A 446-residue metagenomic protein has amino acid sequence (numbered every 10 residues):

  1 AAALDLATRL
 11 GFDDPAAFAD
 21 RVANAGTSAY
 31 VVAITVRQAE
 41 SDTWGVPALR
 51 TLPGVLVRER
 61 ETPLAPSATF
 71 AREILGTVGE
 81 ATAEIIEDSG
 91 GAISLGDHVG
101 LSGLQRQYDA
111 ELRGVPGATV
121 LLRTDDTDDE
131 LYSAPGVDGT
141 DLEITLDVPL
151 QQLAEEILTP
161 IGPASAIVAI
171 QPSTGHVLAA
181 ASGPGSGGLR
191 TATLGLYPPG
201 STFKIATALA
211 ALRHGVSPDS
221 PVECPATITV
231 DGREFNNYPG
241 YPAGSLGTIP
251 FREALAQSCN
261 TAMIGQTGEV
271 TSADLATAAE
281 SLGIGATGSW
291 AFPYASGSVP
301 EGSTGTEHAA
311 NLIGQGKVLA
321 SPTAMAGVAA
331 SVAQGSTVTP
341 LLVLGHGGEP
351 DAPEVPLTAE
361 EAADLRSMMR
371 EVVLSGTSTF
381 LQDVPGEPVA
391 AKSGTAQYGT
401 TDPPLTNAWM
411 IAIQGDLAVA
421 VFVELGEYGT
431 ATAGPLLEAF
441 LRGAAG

Functional and structural regions predicted by a protein language model:
A1-A166, S186, N407: Extracytoplasmic/periplasmic proteins that interact with beta-lactams or build/remodel peptidoglycan
L4-T8, P47, R72-G76, R106 (+15 more regions): Solvent-exposed, polar/charged alpha-helical surfaces in well-ordered, non-transmembrane soluble domains, broadly
T8-F12, G79-A83, I284-T287, S331-T337 (+1 more regions): Non-catalytic alpha-helical coupling and interface elements of nucleotide-dependent molecular machines and regulators
A29, I34, A39, P47 (+9 more regions): A broadly tuned "polar low-complexity/structure-edge" signature
T124-E130, S165-P199, A210-L425, G429: Beta-lactam-recognizing serine transpeptidase/beta-lactamase-like catalytic domain environment
T430-G434: Short glycine/proline-enriched turn or capping motifs at secondary-structure junctions
